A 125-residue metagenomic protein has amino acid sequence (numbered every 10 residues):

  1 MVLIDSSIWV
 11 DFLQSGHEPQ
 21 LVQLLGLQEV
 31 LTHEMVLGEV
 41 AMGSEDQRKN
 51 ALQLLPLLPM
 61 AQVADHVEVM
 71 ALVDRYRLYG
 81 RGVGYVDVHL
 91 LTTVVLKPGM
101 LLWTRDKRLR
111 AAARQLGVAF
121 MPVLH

Functional and structural regions predicted by a protein language model:
M1-T32, A41-Q53, V118, L124: Short, well-structured N-terminal submotif of metal-dependent ribonuclease cores
S7-I8, M35, K107-R108: Alpha-helix/helix-capping structural signal
F12, P19, M60-V123: Active-site neighborhoods of divalent-metal-dependent phosphate/nucleic-acid chemistry enzymes
L57: Conserved nucleotide-sugar phosphate-binding/catalytic loop shared by glycosyltransferases and other
